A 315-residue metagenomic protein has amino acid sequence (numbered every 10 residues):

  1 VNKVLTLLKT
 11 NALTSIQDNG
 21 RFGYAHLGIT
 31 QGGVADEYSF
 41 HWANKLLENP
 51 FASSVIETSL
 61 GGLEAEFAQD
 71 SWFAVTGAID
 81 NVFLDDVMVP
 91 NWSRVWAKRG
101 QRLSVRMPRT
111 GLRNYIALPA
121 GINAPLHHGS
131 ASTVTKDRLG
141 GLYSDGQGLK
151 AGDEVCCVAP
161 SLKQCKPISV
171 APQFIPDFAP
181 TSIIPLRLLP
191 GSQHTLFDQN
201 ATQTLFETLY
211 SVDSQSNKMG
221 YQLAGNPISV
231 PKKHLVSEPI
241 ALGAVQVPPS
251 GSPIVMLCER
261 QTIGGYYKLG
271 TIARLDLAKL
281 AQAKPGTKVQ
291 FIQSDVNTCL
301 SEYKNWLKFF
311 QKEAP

Functional and structural regions predicted by a protein language model:
V1-P315: Conserved "landmark" site that anchors the functional core of diverse proteins
